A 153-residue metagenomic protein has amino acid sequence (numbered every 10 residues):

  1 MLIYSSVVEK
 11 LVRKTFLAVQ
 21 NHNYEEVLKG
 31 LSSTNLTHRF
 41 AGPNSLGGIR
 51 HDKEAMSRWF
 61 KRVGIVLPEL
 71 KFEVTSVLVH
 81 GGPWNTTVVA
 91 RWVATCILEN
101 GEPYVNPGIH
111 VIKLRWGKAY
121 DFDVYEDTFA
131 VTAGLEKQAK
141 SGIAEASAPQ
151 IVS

Functional and structural regions predicted by a protein language model:
M1-G30, T34, S141-S153: Short, low-complexity N-terminal intrinsically disordered segments enriched in polar/charged residues
L2-I3, V7, V63-S153: A beta-strand edge to alpha-helix "cap/lid" segment located at domain peripheries
K10, K14-L17, K29, R58-I65 (+2 more regions): Charged/polar, solvent-exposed surface patches and flexible loops
K10-Q20, L46-R50, L67-P68, V89-R91: Short, mixed-charge, low-aromatic patches
T15, V27-L28, L36, D52 (+4 more regions): Hydrophobic pocket/interface hotspot
K29-T86: A solvent-exposed, acidic/Ser-Thr-rich amphipathic alpha-helical stretch
